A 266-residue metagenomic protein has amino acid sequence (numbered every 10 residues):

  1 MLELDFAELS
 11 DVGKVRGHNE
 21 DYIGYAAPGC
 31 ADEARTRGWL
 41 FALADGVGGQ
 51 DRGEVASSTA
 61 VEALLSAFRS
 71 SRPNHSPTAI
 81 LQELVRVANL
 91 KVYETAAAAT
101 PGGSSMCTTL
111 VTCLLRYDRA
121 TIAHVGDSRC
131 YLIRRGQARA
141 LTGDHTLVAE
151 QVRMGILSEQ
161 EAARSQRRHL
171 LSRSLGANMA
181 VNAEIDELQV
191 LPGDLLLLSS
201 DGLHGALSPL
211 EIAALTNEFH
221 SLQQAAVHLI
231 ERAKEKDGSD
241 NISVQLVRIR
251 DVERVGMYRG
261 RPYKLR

Functional and structural regions predicted by a protein language model:
M1-R266: PP2C/PPM-type serine/threonine phosphatase catalytic domain
